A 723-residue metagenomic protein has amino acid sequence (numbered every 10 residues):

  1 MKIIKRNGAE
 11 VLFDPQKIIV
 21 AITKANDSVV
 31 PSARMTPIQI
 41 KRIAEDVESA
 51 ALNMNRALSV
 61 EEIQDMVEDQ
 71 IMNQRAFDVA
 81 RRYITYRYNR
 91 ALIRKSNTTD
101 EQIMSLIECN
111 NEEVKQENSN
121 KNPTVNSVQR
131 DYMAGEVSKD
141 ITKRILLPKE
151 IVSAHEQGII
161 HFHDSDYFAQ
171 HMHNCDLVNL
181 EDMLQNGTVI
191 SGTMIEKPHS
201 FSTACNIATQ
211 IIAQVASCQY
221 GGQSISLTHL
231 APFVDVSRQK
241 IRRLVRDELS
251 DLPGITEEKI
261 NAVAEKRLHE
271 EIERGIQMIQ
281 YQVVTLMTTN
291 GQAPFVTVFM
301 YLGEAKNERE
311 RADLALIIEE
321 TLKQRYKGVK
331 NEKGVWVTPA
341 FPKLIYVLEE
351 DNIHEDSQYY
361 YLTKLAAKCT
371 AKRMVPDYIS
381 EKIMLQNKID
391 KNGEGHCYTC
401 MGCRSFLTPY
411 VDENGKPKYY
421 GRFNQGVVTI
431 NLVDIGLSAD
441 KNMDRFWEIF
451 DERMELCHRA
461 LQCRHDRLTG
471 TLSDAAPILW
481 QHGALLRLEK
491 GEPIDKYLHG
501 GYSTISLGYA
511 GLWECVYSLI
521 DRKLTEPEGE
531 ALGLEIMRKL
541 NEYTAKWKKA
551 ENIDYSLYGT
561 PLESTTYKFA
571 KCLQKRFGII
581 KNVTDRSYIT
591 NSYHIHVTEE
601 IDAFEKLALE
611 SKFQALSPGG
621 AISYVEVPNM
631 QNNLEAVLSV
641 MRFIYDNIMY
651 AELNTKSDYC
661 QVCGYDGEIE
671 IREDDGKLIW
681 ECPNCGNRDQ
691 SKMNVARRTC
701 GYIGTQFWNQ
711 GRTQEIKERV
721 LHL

Functional and structural regions predicted by a protein language model:
M1-N110, K717-H722: Charged, amphipathic alpha-helical regulatory modules used for macromolecular assembly or allosteric control
D14, K677, T699-Y702: Conformational switch/transducer regions in large eukaryotic molecular machines and scaffolds
T23, H458, Q462, W513-Y517: Amphipathic, well-packed alpha-helical segments that form the structural scaffold of globular domains
N89-I93, T99-G501, R522, E526-R688 (+1 more regions): Conserved catalytic cores of very large enzyme subunits
P232, M300, I505-S518, R538 (+1 more regions): Contiguous, well-ordered alpha-helical segments that form the cores/surfaces of helical PPI scaffolds
I272-I276, Q280, S518, R712-E718: Metallocofactor- and cofactor-centric catalytic cores in central/energy metabolism, strongly enriched
N684-L723: Long insertion/accessory domains within large nucleic-acid-processing enzymes
